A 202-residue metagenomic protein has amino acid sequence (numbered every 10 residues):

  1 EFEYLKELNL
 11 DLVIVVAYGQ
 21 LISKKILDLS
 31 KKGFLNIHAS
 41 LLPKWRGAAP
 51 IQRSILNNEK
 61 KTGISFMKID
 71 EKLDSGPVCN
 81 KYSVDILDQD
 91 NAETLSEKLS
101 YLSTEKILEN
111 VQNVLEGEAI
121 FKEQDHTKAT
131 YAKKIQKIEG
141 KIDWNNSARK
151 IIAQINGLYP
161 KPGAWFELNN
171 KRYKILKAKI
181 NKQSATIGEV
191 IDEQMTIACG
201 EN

Functional and structural regions predicted by a protein language model:
E1-N9, D28: Short amphipathic alpha-helix with an adjacent loop that forms part of the alpha/beta core around
E7, L87-Q89, N113-I120, N181-Q194: Short, glycine- and charge-enriched coil/turn segments that flank and shape catalytic ligand pockets
E7-L8, Y101, G157: Residues within well-ordered alpha-helical secondary structure of globular protein domains
E7-Y18, K133-D143: Short N-terminal signal/transit or membrane-insertion segments and the immediately adjacent low-complexity/disordered
L12-Y131: Donor/substrate-binding cores of folate-linked one-carbon enzymes
H126-N202: Internal anion-binding site segments
